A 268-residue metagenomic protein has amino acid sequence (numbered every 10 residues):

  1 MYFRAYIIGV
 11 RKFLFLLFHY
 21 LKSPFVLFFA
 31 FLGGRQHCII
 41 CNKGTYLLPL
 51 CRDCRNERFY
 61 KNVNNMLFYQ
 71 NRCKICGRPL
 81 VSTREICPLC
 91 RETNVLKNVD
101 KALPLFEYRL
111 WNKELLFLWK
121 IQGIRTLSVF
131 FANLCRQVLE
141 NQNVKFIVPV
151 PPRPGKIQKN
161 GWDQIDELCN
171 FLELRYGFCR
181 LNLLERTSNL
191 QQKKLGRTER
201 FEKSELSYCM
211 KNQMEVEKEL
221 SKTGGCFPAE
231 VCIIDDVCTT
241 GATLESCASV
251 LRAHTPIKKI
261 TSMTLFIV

Functional and structural regions predicted by a protein language model:
M1-V268: Glycine-rich phosphate/pyrophosphate-handling loop used in enzymes and phosphotransfer proteins
